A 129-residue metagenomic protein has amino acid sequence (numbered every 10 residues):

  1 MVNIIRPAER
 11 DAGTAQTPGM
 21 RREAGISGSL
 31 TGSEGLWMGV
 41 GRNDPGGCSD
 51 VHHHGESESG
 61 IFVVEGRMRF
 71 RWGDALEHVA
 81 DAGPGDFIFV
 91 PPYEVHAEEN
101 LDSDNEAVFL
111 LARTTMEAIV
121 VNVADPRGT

Functional and structural regions predicted by a protein language model:
M1-L36, R42, D50, V120-T129: A short, N-terminal "cap"/entry segment at the start of jelly-roll beta-barrel domains of the cupin/DSBH fold
G25-I26, G46-V51, W72, H96-E98: A short, acidic/glycine-rich surface segment
T31, E56, A75, S103-D104: Short strand-connecting beta-turns/loops that link adjacent beta-strands
T31-E34, N43-G47, E65-R69, L76 (+1 more regions): Short, charged/polar surface micro-motifs in flexible loops or helix N-caps
V40, H53, W72-D74, N100 (+1 more regions): Residue-level recognition of conserved beta-strand positions in structured domain cores
C48, S57-P84, E94: A short beta-strand-loop-beta hairpin characteristic of the jelly-roll/cupin
D81-P84, P92-I119: Ligand-binding loop in jelly-roll beta-barrel domains
